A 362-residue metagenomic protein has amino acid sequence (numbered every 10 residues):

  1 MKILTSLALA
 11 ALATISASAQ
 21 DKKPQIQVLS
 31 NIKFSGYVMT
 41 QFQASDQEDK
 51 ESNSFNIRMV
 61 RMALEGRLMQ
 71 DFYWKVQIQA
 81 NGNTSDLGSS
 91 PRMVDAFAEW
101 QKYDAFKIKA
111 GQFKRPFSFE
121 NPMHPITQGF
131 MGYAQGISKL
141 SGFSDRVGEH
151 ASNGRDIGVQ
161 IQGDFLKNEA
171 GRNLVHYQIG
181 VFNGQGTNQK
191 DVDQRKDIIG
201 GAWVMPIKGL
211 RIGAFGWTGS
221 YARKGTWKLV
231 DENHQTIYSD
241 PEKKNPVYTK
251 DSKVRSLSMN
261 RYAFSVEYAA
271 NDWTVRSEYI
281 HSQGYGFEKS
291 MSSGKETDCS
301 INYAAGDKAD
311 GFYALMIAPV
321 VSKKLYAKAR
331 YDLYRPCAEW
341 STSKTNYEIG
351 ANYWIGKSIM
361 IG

Functional and structural regions predicted by a protein language model:
M1-Q25: Cleavable N-terminal export/targeting peptides
T5, I15-A17, I137, D251 (+1 more regions): Intrinsically disordered, low-complexity segments enriched in Ser/Pro/Gly/Ala and basic residues
L7, A17-A19, N31, D240 (+1 more regions): Compositionally biased regions
A11, Q79, E120, F287 (+1 more regions): Hydrophobic alpha-helical membrane-insertion segments
K22-G184, V192-I199, W203-I212, T218 (+4 more regions): Outer membrane beta-barrel
D46-K50, M69, F97-Q101, Q112 (+2 more regions): Outer-membrane beta-barrel pore domains
G180-Q189, T226, V230: Active-site-proximal beta-alpha loop/turn segments in soluble metabolic enzymes
